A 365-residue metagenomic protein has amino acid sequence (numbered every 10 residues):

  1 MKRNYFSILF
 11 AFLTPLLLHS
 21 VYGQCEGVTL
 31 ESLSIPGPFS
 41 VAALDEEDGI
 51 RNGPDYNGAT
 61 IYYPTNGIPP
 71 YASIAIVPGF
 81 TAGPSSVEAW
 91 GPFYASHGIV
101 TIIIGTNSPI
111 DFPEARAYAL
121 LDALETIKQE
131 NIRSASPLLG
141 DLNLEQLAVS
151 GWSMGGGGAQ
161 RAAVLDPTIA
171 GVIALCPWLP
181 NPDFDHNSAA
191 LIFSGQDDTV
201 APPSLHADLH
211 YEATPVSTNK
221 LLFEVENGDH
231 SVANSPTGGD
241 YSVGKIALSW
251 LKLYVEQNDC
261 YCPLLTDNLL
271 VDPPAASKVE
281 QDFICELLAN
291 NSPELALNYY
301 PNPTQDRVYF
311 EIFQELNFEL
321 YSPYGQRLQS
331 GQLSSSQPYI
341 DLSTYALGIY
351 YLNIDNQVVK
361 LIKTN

Functional and structural regions predicted by a protein language model:
R3, L347-N365: C-terminal tail/sorting-segment detector
Q24-P69: N-terminal cap/lid segment of alpha/beta-hydrolase-fold proteins
P69, E114-G157: Gly/Ser-rich "nucleophile elbow"/oxyanion-hole loop immediately N-terminal to the catalytic nucleophile in hydrolases
P70-G79: Short beta-strand element of the alpha/beta-hydrolase
S85-G105: Short amphipathic alpha-helix adjacent to the substrate-entry channel of hydrolases
D185-S249, L253, Q257-N258: Active-site-adjacent alpha-helix of alpha/beta-hydrolase-fold enzymes
S277-Y300, N365: Residue-level detector of functionally pivotal "anchor" positions at catalytic/ligand-binding pockets or at interdomain
A289-E319, S335-I340: Glycine-centered coil/turn sites that cap beta-strands in beta-rich domains
